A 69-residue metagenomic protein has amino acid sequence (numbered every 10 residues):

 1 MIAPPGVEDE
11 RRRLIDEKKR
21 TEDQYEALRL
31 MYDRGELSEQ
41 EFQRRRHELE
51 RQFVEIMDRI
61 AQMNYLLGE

Functional and structural regions predicted by a protein language model:
M1-D16: Short, charge/polar-rich alpha-helical segments
R13, E22, M31, H47-E48: Small/flexible residues
K18-Y25, E48-L67: Amphipathic alpha-helical coiled-coil segments
L28-E36, L67: Secondary-structure edge/capping motif, primarily at the C-terminal ends of alpha-helices and the immediately following
E39-E50: Short, charged, amphipathic alpha-helical segments
